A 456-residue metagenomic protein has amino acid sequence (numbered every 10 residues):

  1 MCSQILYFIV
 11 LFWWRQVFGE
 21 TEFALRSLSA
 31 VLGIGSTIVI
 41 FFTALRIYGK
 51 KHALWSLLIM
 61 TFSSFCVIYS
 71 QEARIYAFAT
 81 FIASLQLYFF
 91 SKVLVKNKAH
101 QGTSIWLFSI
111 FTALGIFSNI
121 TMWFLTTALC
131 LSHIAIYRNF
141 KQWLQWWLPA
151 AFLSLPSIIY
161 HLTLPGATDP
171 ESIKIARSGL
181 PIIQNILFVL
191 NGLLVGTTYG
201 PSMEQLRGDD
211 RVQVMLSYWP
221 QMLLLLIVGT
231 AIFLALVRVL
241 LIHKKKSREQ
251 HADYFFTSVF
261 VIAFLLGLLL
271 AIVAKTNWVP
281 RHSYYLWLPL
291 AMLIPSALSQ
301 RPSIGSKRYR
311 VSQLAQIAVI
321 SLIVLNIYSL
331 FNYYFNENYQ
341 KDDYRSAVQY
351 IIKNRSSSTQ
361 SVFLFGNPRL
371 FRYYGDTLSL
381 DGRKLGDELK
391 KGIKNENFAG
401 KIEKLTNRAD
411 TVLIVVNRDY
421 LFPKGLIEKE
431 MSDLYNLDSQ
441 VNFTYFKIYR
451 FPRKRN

Functional and structural regions predicted by a protein language model:
M1-K96, Q101-S303, Y309-P452: Membrane-proximal helix-loop-helix interfaces that form the catalytic/acceptor-binding platform of multi-pass membrane
K454-N456: Short, solvent-exposed mixed-charge patches
